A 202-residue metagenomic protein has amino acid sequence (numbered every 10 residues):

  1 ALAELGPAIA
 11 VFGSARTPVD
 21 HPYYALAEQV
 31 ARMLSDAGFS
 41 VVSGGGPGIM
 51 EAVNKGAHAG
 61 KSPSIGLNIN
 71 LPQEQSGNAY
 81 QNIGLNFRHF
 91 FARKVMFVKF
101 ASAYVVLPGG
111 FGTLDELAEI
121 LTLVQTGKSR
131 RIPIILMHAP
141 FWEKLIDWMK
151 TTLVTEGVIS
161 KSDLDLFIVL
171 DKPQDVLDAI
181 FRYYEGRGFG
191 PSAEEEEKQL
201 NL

Functional and structural regions predicted by a protein language model:
A1, F39, H58-S62, T122-T126 (+3 more regions): Generic secondary-structure signature for well-ordered alpha-helical cores
A1-I9, L166-F167, D171-L202: SAM-dependent methyltransferases
A1-L67: Glycine-rich beta-alpha loop segments
M33, P63-E74, L107, L121-W148 (+1 more regions): Short, acidic/small-residue loops that bind anionic groups at enzyme active sites
G48-N54, W142-L153: Glycine-rich, charge-decorated loop segments at or immediately adjacent to ligand/cofactor-binding or catalytic sites
G48-V106: Acidic/glycine-enriched connector segments
R88-P140, Y184-F189: Active-site/ligand-binding-proximal alpha/beta "capping" segment
M96-A103, E156-D171: Conserved thiamine diphosphate
